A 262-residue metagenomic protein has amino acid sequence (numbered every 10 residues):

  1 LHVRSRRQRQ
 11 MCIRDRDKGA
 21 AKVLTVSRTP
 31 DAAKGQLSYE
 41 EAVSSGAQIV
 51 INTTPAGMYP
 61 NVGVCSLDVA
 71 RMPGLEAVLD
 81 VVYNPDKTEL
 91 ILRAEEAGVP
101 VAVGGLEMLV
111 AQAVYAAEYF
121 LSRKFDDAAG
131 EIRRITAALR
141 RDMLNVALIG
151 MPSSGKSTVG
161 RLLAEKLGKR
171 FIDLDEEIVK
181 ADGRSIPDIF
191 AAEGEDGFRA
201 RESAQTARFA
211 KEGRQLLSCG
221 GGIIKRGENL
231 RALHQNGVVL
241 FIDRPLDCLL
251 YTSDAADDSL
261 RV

Functional and structural regions predicted by a protein language model:
H2-R9, I13, Y251-V262: Single conserved hydrophobic/aromatic residue that forms the stacking wall/gate of nucleotide- or nucleobase-binding
K18-K34: NAD(P)-binding Rossmann-fold cofactor-contacting core
K34-A102, I223-L230: Rossmann-like adenosine-cofactor binding region
V81-M143: Adenosine-phosphate binding glycine-rich loop
M151: P-loop (Walker A) phosphate-binding loop of NTP-binding proteins
K156: Conserved lysine of the Walker
E176-H234: ATP-dependent small-molecule kinase phosphotransfer cores that center on conserved nucleotide phosphate-binding segments
L233-L250: Conserved phosphate-donor/acceptor-positioning beta-strand/loop module used by diverse small-molecule
